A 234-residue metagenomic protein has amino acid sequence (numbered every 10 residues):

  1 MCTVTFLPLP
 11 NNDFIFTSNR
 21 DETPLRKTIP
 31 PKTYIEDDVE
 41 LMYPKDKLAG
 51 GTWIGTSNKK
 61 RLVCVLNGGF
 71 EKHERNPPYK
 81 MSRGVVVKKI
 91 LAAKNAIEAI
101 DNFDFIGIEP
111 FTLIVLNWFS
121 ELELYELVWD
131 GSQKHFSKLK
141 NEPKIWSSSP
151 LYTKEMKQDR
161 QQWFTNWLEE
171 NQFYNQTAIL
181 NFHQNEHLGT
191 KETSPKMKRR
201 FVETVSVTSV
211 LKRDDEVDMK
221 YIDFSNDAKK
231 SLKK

Functional and structural regions predicted by a protein language model:
M1-K234: N-terminal nucleophile
